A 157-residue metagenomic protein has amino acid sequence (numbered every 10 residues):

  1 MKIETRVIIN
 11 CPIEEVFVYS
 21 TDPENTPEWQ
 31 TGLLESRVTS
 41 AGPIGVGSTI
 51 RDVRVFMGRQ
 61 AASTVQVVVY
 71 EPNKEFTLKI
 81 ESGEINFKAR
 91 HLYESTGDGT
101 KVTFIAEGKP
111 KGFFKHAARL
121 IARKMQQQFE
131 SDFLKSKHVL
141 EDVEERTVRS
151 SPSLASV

Functional and structural regions predicted by a protein language model:
M1-T39, G45, A155-V157: Hydrophobic ligand-binding cavity/cleft-lining segments
P27, G42, V53-T103, E107-P110 (+2 more regions): Hydrophobic-ligand binding "helix-grip"
E35-T39, S48, G97, A122-K124 (+1 more regions): Juxtamembrane/interface motifs at transmembrane-helix termini
I44-I50: Short coil-to-beta transition motif at edge beta-strands of beta-rich domains
G108-V157: A conserved amphipathic terminal alpha-helix motif
